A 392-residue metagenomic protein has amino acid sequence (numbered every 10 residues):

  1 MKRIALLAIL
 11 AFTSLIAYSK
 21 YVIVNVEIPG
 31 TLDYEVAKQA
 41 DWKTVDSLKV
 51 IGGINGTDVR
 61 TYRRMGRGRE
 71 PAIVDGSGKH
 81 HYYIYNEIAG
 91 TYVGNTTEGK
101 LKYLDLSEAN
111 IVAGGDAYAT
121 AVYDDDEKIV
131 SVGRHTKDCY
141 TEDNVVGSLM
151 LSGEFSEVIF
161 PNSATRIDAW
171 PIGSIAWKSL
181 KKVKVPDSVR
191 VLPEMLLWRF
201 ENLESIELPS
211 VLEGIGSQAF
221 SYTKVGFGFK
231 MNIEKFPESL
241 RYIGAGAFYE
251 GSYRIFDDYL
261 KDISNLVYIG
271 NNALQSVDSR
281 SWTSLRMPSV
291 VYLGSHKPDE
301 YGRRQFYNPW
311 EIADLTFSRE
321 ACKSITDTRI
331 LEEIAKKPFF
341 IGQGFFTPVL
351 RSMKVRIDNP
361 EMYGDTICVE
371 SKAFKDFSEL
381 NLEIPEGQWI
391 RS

Functional and structural regions predicted by a protein language model:
M1-I4: Positively charged n-region of N-terminal signal peptides that target proteins for export
L10-A17: Hydrophobic h-region of N-terminal signal peptides that target proteins for export in Gram-negative bacteria
Y18-V36: Boundary/junction segments of secreted and surface-exposed precursor proteins
Y21-E27, D46-I54, K79-Y82, N86 (+11 more regions): Structural signature of tandem-repeat unit edges
E35-D41, Y62-G66, I88-T97, G147-L151 (+6 more regions): Leucine-rich repeat
G52-R64: N-terminal extracellular ligand-recognition/capping segment immediately after the signal peptide
R64-L106: Beta-solenoid repeat scaffold
